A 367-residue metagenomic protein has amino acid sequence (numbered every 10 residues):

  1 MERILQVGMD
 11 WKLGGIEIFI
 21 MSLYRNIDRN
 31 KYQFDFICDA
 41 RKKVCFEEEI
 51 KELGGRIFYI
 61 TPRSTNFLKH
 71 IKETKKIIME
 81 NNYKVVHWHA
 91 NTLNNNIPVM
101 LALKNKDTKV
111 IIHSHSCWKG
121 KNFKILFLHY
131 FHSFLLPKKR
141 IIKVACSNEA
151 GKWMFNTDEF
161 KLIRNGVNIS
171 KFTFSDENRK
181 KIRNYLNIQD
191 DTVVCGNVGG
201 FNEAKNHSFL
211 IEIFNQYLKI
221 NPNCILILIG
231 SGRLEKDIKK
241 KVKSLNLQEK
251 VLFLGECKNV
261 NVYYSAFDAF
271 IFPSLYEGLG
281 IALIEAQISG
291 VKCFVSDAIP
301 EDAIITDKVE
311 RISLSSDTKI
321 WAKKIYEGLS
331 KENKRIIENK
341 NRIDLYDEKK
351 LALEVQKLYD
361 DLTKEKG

Functional and structural regions predicted by a protein language model:
Q6-K72, R233-L234, L358: N-terminal strand-loop element at the rim of the active site of nucleotide-sugar-dependent glycosyltransferases
G15, E332-K366: A charged, aromatic-enriched C-terminal amphipathic alpha-helix characteristic of glycosyltransferases across folds
E17-S22, V193, N197-Q216, R233-K239: A conserved mid-protein helix/loop that constitutes part of the nucleotide-sugar donor-binding site
C38, K292-S296, E301: Short hydrophobic beta-strand element within catalytic cores of glycosyltransferases and related nucleotide-activated
K138-E177, R311: Donor nucleotide-sugar binding/catalytic pocket of nucleotide-sugar-dependent glycosyltransferases
K239-G255: Nucleotide-activated donor-binding/catalytic signature segment of Leloir-type glycosyltransferases, i.e., the conserved
E256, L275: Aromatic "clamp/platform" in nucleotide-sugar-dependent glycosyltransferases that forms part of the donor/acceptor
D302-K331: Change "using UDP/GDP/dTDP sugars" to "using nucleotide sugars
